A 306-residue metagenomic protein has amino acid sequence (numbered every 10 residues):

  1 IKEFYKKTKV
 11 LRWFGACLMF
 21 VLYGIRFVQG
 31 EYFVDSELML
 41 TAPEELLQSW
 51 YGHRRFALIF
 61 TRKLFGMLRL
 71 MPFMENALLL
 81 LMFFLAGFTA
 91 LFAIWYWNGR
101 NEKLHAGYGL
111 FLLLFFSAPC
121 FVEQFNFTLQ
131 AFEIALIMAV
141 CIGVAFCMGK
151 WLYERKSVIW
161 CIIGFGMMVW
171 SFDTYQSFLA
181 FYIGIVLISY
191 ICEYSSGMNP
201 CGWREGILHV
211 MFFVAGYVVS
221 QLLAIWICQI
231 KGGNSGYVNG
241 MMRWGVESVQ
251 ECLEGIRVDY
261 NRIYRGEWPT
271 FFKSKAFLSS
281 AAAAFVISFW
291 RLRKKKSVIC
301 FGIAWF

Functional and structural regions predicted by a protein language model:
I1-F20: Start-transfer (signal-anchor) and selected internal transmembrane alpha helices of multi-pass inner/ER membrane
V10-A16, L113, L152-K156: Short, motif-level signal for alpha-helix interfacial/capping segments enriched in acidic residues and aromatics/proline
V21-F83, G87-F88, A106-L112, A118-P119 (+6 more regions): Transmembrane catalytic cores of multi-pass membrane glycosyltransferases and polysaccharide-assembly enzymes
A86-Y96: Canonical alpha-helical transmembrane segments
I94-C120, R155-I159, K296: Transmembrane-helix signature of polytopic, membrane-embedded enzymes that assemble or transfer cell-envelope glycans
C120-F127, W151: Transmembrane alpha-helix boundary signature
I134-Y153, W160-M168, I185-C192: Specific aromatic-rich, kink-prone transmembrane helix
